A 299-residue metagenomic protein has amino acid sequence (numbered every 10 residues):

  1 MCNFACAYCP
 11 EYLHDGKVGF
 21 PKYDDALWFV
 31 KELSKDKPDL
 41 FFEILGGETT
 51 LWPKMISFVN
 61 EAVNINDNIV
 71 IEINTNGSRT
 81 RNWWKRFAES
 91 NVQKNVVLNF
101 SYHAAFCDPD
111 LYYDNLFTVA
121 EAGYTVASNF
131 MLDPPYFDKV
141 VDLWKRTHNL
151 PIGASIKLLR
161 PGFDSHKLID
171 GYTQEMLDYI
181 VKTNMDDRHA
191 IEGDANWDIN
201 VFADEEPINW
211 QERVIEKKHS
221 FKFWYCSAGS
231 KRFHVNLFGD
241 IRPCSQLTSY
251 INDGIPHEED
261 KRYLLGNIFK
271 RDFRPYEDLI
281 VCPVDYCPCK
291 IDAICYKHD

Functional and structural regions predicted by a protein language model:
M1, A5, Y225, V281: The −1 position to Zn-ligating cysteines in a subset of zinc-ribbon hairpins
M1-D25, C244-S245: Canonical Radical SAM [4Fe-4S] cluster-binding loop centered on the CxxxCxxC motif and its immediate flanking residues
M1-Y12, D39-I44, K231-V235, G239: N-terminal pre-triad scaffold of radical SAM enzymes
Y8, A228, V284: Short, cysteine/histidine-rich loop/knuckle motifs that typically chelate Zn2+
Y12, F238-D299: Flexible mid-to-C-terminal extensions adjoining Fe-S/redox cofactors in radical SAM and related proteins
L27-E43, W52-S155: Radical SAM/AdoMet-radical enzyme domain recognition
G47: Active-site flanking residues adjacent to catalytic metal/cofactor-binding acidic residues
S101-R232, L237-F238, R242, I251-G254: Radical SAM enzyme [4Fe-4S]-AdoMet core and its adjacent flexible, acidic and glycine-rich loops/tails across
